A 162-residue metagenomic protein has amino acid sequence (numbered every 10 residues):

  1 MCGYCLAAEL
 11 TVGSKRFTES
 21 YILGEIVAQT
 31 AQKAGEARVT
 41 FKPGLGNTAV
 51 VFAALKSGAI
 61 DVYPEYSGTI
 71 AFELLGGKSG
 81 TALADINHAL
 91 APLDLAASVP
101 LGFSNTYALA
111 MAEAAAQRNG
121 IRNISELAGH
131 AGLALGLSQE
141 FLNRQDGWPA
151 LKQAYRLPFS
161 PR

Functional and structural regions predicted by a protein language model:
C2-A7: Sec/Tat signal peptide C-region and signal peptidase I cleavage site
E9-E25, P43-N47, E140-N143: Extracytoplasmic "Venus flytrap"
F17-E19, S67-F72, S104, A114-Q117 (+1 more regions): Solvent-exposed loop/turn segments at secondary-structure junctions within structured extracellular/periplasmic domains
E25, T30, A49-I60, G77 (+1 more regions): Short helices/loops that flank or line small-molecule/ion binding pockets
V27-E36, I124-L133, L137-P161: Ligand-binding cleft/hinge of the Venus flytrap
T40-A53, F159-R162: Short helix-initiation/N-cap motifs at beta->coil->alpha
G44-T48, G58-A71, A82, A112 (+1 more regions): Beta->alpha turn/N-cap motifs
L83-L135: A conserved helix-loop-strand patch within extracytoplasmic ligand-binding domains of the periplasmic binding
